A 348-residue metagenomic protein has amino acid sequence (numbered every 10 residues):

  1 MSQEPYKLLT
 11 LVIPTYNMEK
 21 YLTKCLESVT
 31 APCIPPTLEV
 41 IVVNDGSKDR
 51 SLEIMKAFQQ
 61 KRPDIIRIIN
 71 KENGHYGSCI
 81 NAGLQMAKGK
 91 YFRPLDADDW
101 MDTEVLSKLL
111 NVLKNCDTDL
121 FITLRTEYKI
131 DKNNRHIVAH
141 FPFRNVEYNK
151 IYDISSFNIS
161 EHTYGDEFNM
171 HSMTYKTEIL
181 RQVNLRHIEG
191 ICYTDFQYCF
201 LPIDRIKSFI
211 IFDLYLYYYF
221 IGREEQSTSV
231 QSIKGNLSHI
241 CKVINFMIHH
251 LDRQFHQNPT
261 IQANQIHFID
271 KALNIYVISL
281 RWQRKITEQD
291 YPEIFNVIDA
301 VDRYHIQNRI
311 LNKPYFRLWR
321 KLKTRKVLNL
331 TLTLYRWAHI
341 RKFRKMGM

Functional and structural regions predicted by a protein language model:
L8-T10, E39, Q197: Cell-envelope/extracellular polymer assembly enzymes that use nucleotide-activated donors
M18-A31: Short, well-formed alpha-helical segments that are part of the catalytic scaffolds of diverse glycosyltransferases
S28, N44-E53, E72-H75: A conserved acidic beta->alpha catalytic loop
T37-G46, R67-E72, A97: Short beta-strand/loop segment that forms part of the nucleotide-sugar
K71-A87: Glycine-rich, basic loop-to-helix element that forms the pyrophosphate-binding segment of sugar-nucleotide handling
Y76, I80, A97-F212, Y219-K234: Donor-binding/catalytic cores of nucleotide-activated saccharide and glycerol-phosphate transferases/polymerases
F92: Short aromatic/hydrophobic "clamp" motif used to bind/position activated sugar donors
R281-M348: Membrane-interface aromatic/basic loop that binds lipid-linked glycans or pyrophosphate carriers, typified by
